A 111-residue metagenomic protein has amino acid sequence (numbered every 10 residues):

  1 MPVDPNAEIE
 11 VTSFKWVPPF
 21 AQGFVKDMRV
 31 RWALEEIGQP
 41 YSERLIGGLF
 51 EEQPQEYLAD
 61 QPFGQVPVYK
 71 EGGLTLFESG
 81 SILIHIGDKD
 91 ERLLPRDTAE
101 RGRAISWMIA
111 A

Functional and structural regions predicted by a protein language model:
M1-A111: GST-like domain detector, emphasizing the conserved glutathione-binding G-site in the N-terminal thioredoxin-like
